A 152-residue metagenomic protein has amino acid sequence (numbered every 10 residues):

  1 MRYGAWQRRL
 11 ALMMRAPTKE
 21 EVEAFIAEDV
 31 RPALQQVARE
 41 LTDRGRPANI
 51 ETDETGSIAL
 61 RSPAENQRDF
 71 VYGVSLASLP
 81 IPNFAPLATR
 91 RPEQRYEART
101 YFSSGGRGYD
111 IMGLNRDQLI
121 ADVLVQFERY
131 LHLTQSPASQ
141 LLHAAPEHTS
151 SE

Functional and structural regions predicted by a protein language model:
M1-P17, E152: N-terminal, Lys/Arg- and Ser/Thr-rich interaction peptides
V22-P47: Amphipathic alpha-helical segments
R46-F70: Short, structured protein-protein interaction patches enriched in aromatics and acidic/basic residues, typified by
R61-V125: Intrinsically disordered, low-complexity regulatory segments enriched in Ser/Thr/Pro and charged residues
V123, L131-E152: Extended, compositionally biased alpha-helical segments that mediate assembly or anchoring
